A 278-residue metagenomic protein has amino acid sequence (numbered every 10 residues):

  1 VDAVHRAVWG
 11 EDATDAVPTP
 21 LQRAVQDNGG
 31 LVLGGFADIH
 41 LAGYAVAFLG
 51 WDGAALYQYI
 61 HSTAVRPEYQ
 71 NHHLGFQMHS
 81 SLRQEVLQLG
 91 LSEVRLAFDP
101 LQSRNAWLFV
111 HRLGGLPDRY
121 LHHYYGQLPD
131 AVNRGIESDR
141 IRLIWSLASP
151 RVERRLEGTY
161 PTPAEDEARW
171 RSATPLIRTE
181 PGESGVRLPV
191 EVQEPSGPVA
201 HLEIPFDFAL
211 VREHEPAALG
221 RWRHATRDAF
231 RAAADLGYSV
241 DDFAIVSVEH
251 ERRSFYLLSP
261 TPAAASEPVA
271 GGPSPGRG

Functional and structural regions predicted by a protein language model:
V1-P67, L121, A244-V248, T261: A conserved beta-strand-loop-helix scaffold within acyl/acetyltransferase catalytic domains
W9-V17, L21, V32-F36, A42-G43 (+7 more regions): Hydrophobic/basic alpha-helical segments enriched in Actinobacteria
S62-N71, E85, P100: A short, internal acetyl-CoA/4′-phosphopantetheine-binding micro-motif in the GNAT/acyltransferase core
A64, F98-P100, F109, W145-L147: Short, structured patches in soluble enzyme cores that scaffold and shape functional sites
Y69, H73-S81: Conserved acetyl-CoA pyrophosphate-binding loop and the N-cap/start of the following alpha-helix in GNAT-like
V86-L101: Conserved GNAT acetyl-CoA-binding A-motif
L89-L91, L108, P117-G278: Intrinsically disordered, low-complexity, positively biased terminal segments
L101-S103, G115-P117: Active-site-proximal binding-pocket segments
